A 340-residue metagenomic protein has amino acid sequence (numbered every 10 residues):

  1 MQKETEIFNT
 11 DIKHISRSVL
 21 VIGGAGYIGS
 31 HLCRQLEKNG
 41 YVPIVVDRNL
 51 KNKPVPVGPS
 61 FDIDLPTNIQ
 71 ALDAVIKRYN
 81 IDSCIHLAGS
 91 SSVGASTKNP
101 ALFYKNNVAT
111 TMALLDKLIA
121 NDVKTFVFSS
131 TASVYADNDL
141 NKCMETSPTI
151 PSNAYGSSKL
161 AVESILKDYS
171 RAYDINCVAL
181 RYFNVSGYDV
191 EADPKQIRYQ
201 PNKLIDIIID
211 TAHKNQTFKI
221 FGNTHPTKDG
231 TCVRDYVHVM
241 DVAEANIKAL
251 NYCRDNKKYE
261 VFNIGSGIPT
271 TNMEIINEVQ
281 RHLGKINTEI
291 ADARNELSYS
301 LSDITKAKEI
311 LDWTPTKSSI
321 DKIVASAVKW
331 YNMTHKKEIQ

Functional and structural regions predicted by a protein language model:
L20-K38: N-terminal Rossmann NAD(P)H-binding glycine-rich loop of SDR-like oxidoreductase domains
V57-N68: Rossmann-fold cofactor-recognition segment
I69-N106, L140: NAD(P)H-binding glycine-rich loop region in Rossmannoid oxidoreductase-like domains and their noncatalytic homologs
H86, M112-A154, A172, V178: Conserved Rossmann-fold NAD(P)-dependent oxidoreductase catalytic core, especially the SDR/UDP-sugar
L102-N106, T110, T149, S157-S158: Glycine-rich NAD(P)-binding loop of the Rossmann-fold in SDR/ketoreductase-type enzymes
D137, I150-S186, D206-K214: Active-site Tyr-X1-5-Lys
S152, N184-P201, D210, T224-M240: Glycine-rich "substrate-gating" loop/helix at the edge of Rossmann-like oxidoreductase active sites
A212-Q340: C-terminal substrate-binding subdomain of Rossmann-fold SDR/epimerase-dehydratase oxidoreductases
